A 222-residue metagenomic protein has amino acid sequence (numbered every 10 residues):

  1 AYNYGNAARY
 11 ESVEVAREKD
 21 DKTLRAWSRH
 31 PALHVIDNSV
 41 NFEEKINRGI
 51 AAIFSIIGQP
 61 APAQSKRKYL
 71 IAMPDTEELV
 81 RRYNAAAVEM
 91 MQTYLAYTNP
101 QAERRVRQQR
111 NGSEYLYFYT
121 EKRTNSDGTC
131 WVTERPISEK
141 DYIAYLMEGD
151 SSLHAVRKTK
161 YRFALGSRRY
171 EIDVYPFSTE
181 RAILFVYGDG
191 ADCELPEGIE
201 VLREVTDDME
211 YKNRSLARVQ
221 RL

Functional and structural regions predicted by a protein language model:
A1-A26: A glycine- and Lys/Arg-enriched "phosphate-lid" helix/loop adjacent to the NTP-binding pocket of small-molecule kinases
D21, H30, I36-D37, A61-P62 (+1 more regions): Long, hydrophilic "mature protein body" segments
A26-W27, K122: Short amphipathic alpha-helical segments, especially helix-boundary/capping motifs
S28-H30, T206: Short, well-ordered coil/turn elements that cap or connect secondary structure elements
H30-R48: Phosphate-binding beta-loop-alpha motif at adenosine-nucleotide cofactor sites
E43, A51-L222: Phosphate-end processing signature that detects enzymes handling 5′-triphosphorylated RNA and polyphosphate
